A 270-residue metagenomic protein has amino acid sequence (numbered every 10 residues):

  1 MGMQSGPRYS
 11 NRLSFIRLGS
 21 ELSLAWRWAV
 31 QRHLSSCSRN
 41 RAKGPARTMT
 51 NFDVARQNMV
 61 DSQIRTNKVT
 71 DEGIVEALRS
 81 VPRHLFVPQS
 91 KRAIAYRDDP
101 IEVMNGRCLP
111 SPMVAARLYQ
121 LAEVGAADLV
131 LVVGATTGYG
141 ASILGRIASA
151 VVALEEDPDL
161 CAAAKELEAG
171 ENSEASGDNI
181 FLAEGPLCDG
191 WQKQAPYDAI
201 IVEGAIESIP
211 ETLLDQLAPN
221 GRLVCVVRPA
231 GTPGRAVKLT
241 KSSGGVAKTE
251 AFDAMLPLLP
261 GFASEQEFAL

Functional and structural regions predicted by a protein language model:
G2-N11: Extreme N-terminal basic, low-complexity initiation segments that serve as generic localization/processing leaders
S5, L22, R32: Cationic, low-complexity basic patches in intrinsically disordered or flexible, solvent-exposed regions
W26-W28: Tryptophan (W) side chains
C37, G44-A55, G170-N172, D215 (+1 more regions): SAM/dcSAM-binding transferase cores
C37, G44-L131, Y139, I147 (+2 more regions): Class I SAM-dependent transferase core
E123-A247: Conserved nucleotide-cofactor-binding alpha/beta core module
